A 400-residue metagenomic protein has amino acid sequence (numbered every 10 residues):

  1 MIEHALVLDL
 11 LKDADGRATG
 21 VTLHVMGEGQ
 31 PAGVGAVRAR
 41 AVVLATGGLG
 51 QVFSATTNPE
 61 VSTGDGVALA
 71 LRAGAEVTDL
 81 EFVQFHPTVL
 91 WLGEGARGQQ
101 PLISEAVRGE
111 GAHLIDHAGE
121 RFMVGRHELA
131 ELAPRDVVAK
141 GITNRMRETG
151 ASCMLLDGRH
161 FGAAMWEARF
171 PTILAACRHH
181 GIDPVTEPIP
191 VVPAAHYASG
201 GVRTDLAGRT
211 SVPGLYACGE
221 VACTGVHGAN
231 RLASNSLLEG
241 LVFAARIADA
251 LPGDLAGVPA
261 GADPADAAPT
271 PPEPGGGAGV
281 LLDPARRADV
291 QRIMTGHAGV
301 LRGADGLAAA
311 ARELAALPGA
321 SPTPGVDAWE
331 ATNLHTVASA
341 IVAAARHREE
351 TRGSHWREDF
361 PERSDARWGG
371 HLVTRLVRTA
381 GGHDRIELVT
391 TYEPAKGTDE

Functional and structural regions predicted by a protein language model:
M1-E28, G35-A36: Feature captures the FAD/FMN-dependent oxidoreductase FAD-binding
D13-A14, I115-H127, E131, G141-R145 (+3 more regions): Glycine- and aromatic-enriched mobile tails/lids
G29-A41, S211-G214: Core beta-strand elements of the Rossmann-like FAD/NAD(P) dinucleotide-binding domain in flavoenzyme oxidoreductases
Q30, V34, F53-V61, G98-L102 (+3 more regions): Alpha-helix capping and helix-loop boundary segments enriched in small/acidic/polar residues
A39-A41, A45-G50, V221: Glycine-/small-residue-rich beta->alpha transition segments that form the dinucleotide
L69, A75-I189, A250-A256: An anion/pyrophosphate-binding glycine-rich loop and adjacent beta-alpha core in soluble alpha-beta enzymes
P171-L215: FAD/FMN-dependent oxidoreductases across multiple families
